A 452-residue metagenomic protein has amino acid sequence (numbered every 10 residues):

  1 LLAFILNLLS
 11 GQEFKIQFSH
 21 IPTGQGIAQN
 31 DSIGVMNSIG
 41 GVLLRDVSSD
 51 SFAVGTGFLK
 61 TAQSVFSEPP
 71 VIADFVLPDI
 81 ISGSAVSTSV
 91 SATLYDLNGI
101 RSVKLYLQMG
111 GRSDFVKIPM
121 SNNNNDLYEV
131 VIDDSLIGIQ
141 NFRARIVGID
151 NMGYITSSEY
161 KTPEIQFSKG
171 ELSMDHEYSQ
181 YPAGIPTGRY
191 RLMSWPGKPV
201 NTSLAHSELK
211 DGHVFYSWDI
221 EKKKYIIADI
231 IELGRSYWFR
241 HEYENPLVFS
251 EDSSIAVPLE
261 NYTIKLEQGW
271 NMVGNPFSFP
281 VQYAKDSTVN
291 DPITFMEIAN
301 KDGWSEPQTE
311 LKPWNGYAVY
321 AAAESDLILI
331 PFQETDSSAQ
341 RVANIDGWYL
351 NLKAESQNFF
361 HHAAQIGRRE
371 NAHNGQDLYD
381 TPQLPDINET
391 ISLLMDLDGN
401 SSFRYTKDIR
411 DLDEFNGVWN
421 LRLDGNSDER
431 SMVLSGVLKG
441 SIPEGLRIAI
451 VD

Functional and structural regions predicted by a protein language model:
L1-N7: Bacterial N-terminal signal peptides
G11-V65, I165-S431, G436-L446: N-terminal exported-region signature
S64-H176: Glycan-association/targeting regions that enable binding to alpha-glucans and other polysaccharides
S87-S89, I100-K104, N141-R143, G212-V214 (+3 more regions): Exposed beta-strand and adjacent loop surfaces of beta-rich binding modules that mediate intermolecular recognition
D96, D150, D377-D380, D408 (+1 more regions): Acidic side chains
V103-Y106, G110-F115, S435-D452: Proteolytic-maturation and junctional protease-sensitive modules
